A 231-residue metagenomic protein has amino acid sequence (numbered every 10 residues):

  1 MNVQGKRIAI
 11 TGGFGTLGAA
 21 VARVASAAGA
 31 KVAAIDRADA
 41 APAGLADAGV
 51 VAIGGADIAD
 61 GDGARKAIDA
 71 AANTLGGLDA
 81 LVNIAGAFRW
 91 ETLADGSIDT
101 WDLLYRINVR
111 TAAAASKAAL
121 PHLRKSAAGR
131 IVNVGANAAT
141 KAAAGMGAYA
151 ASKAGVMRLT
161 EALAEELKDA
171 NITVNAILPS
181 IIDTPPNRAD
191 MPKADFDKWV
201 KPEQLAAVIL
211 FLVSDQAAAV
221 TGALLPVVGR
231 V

Functional and structural regions predicted by a protein language model:
F14-G15: Conserved glycine-rich cofactor-binding loop
T92-L93, S97-D102: Substrate-binding pocket helix/loop in short-chain dehydrogenase/reductase
G96, A142-A150, A162, N187: Active-site loop-to-helix junction immediately N-terminal to the catalytic Tyr of the SDR YXXXK motif in Rossmann-fold
S116, S152: Active-site helix of classical SDR
P121, E165-D169: Alpha-helical segment proximal to the catalytic Tyr-Lys
A136: Residue(s) in the substrate-gating loop at a strand-loop-helix junction that position the organic substrate next
D169, A176, T184, A194-V231: C-terminal helical subdomain
